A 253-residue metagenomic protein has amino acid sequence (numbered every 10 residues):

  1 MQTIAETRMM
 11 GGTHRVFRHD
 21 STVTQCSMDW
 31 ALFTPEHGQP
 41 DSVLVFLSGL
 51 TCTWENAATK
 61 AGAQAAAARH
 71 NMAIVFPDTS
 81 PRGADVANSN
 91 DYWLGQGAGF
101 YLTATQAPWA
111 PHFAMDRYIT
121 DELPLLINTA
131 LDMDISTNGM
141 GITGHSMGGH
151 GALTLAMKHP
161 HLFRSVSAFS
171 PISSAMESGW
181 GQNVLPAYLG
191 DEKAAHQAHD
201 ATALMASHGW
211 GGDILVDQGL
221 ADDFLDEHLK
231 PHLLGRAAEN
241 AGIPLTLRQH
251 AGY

Functional and structural regions predicted by a protein language model:
M1-Y253: Non-catalytic cap/lid and distal C-terminal segments of serine-dependent acyl enzymes
